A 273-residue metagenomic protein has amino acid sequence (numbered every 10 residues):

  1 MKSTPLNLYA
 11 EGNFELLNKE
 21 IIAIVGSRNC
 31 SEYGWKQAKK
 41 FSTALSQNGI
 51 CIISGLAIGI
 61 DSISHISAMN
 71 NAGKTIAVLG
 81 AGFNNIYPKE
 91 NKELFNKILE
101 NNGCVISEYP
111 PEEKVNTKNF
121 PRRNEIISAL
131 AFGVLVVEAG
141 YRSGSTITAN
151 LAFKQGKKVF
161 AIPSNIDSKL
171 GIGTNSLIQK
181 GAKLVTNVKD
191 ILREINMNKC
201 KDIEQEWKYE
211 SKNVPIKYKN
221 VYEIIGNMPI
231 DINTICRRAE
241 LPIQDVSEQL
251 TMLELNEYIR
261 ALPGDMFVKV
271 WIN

Functional and structural regions predicted by a protein language model:
M1-N273: Glycine-biased, small-residue-rich flexible motifs in mid-sequence functional cores and linkers
